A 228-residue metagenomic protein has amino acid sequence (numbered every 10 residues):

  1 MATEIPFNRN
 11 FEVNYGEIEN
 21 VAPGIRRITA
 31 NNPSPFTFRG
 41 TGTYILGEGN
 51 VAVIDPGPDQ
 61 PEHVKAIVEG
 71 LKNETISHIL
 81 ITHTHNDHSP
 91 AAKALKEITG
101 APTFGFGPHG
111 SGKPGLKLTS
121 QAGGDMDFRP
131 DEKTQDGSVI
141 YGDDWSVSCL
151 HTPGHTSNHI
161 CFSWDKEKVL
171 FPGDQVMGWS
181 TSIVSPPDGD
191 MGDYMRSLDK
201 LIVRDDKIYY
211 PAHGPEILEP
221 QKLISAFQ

Functional and structural regions predicted by a protein language model:
M1-N14: N-terminal presequences and immediately downstream first alpha-helices
F11, G16-E74, C161-P172: Conserved beta-strand hairpin/beta-sheet module of binuclear metal-dependent hydrolase folds, prominently
N31-N32, P56-P58, T84, P108-H109 (+5 more regions): Active-site metal-binding loops of divalent metal-dependent hydrolases
R39, P58-D144, K168, L218: Active-site HxH/HxHxD metal-binding segment of metal-dependent hydrolases
I45, G137-W164: Core dinuclear metal-dependent hydrolase active-site scaffold
I79-S89, C149-H159, P211-G214: Histidine-centered catalytic micro-motifs
H159-S163, V169, G178, M191-Q228: Divalent-metal (often Zn2+) His-rich catalytic cores of metallo-beta-lactamase-fold enzymes
S180-P187: Surface-exposed cleft-lining segments at the edges of enzyme active sites
